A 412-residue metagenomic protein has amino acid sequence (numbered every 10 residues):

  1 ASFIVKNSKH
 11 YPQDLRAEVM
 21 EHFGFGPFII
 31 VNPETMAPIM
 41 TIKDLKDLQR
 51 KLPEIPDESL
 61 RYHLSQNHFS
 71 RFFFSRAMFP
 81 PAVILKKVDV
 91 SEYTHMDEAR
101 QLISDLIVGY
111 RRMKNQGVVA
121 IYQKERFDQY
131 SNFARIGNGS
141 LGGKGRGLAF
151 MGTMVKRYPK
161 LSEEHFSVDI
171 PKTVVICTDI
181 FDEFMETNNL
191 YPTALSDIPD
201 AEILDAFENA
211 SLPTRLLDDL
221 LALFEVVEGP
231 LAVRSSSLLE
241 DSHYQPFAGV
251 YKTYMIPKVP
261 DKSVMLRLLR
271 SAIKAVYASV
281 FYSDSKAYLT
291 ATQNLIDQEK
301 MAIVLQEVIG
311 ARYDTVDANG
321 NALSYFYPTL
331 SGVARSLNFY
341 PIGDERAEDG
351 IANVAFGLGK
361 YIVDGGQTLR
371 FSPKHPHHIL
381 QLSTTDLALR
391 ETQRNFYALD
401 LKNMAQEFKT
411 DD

Functional and structural regions predicted by a protein language model:
V5-K9: A Lys-centered signature of the CheY-like receiver
D14-G24: Receiver (REC) domain switch/output surface
F23-P38, Y110-G137: Charged, compositionally biased N-terminal leader segments and the immediate start of the first structured element
P27-F79, I84: Eukaryotic low-complexity, mixed-charge intrinsically disordered interaction/regulatory segments enriched in acidic
S59-S91, P171-C177, S242-K258: Amphipathic alpha-helical packing elements
A77-V118: Death-fold interaction domains
Y122-S162, S211-D412: Conserved mixed alpha/beta core segments that line enzyme active sites in large multi-domain catalysts
Q129-S211: A conserved helix-loop-beta module that forms one wall/lid of the active-site cleft in ATP-utilizing catalytic domains
